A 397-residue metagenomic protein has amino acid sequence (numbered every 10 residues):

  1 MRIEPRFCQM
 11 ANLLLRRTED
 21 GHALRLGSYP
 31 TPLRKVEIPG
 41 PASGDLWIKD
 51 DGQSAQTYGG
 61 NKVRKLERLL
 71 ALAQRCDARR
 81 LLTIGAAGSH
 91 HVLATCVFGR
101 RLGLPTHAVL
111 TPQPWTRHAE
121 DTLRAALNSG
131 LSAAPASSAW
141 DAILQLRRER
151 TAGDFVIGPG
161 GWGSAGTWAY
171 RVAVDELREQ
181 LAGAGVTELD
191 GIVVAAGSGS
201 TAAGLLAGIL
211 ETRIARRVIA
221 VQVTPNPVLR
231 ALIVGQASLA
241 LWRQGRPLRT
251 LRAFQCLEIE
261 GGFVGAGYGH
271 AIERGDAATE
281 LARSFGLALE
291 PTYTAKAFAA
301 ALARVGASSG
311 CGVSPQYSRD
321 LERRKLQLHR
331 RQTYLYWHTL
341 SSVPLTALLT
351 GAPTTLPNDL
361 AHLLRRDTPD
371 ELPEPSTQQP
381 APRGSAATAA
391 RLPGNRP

Functional and structural regions predicted by a protein language model:
M1-G384, A389-R391, R396-P397: PLP-dependent amino-acid enzyme catalytic core
